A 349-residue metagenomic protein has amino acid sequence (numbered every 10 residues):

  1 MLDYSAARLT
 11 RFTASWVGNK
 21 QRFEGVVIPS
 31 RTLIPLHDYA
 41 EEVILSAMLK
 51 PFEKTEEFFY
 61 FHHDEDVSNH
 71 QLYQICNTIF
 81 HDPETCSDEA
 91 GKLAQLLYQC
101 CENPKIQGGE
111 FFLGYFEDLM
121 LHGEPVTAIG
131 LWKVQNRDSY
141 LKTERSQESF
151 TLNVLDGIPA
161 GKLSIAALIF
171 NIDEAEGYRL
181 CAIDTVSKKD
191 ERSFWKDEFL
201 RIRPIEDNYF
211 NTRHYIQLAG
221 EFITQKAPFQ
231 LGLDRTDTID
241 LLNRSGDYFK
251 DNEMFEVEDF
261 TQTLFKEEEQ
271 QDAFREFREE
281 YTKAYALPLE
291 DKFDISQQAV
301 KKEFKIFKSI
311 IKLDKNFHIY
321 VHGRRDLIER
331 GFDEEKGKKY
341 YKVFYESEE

Functional and structural regions predicted by a protein language model:
M1-E303: Long, hydrophobic alpha/beta structural blocks
R275-E349: C-terminal, beta-strand-rich globular interaction domains
